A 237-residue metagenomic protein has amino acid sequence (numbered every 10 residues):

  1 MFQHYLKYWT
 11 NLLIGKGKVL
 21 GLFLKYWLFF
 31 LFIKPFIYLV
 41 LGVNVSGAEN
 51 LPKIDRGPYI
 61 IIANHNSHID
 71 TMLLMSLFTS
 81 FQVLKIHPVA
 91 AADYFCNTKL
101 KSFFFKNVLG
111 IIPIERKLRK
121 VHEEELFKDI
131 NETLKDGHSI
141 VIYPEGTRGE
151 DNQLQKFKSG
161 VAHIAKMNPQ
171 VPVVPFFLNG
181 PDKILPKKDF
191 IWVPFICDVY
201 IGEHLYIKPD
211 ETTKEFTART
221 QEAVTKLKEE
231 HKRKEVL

Functional and structural regions predicted by a protein language model:
M1-L24, A92: Compositionally biased, charge-rich terminal segments
K16-G42, N97-L109, L185-I196: Alpha-helical membrane-targeting segments
I33-H65: Helix-to-loop junction immediately C-terminal to a conserved catalytic motif
L41, R119-E124, T217: A conditional alpha-helix N-cap/helix-loop micro-motif detector
K53-L118: Catalytic core of membrane glycerolipid acyltransferases/transacylases, capturing the structured, soluble-facing
P58-I60, G137-Y143, P172-V174: Residue-level preference for the first positions of well-ordered beta-strands
F103, S139, E150-T212: A cross-family acyltransferase "interaction/gating" segment
L126-E132, D198-T225, H231: A charged, well-structured terminal subsegment
